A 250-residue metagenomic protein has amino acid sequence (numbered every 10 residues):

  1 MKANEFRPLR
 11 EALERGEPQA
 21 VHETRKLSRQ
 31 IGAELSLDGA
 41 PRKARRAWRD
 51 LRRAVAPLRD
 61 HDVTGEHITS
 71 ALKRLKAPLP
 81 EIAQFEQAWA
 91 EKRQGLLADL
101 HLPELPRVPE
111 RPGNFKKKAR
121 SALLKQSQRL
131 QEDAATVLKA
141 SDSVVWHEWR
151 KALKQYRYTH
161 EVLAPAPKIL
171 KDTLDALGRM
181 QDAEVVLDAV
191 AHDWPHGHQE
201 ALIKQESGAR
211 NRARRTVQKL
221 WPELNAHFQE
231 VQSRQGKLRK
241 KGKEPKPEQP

Functional and structural regions predicted by a protein language model:
M1-P250: Function-determining surface determinants
